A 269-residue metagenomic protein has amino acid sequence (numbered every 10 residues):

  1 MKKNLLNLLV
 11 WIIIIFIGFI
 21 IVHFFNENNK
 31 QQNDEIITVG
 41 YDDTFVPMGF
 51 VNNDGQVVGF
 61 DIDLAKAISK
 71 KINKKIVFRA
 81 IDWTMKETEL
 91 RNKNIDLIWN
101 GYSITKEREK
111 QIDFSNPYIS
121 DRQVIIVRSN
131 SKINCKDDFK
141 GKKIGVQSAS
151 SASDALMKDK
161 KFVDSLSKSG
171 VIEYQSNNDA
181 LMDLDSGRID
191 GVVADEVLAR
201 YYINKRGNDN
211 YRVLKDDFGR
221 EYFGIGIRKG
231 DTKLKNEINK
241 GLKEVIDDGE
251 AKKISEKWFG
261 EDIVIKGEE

Functional and structural regions predicted by a protein language model:
K30-G101, E173: Extracytoplasmic small-molecule ligand-binding "clamshell" domains of the periplasmic binding protein/Venus flytrap
G40-F45, R79-T84, K93-T105, S129 (+5 more regions): Beta->alpha turn/N-cap motifs
D43, S120-V127, E196, R200-K243 (+1 more regions): Periplasmic-binding protein-like
V51, A65-N73, A152-E173, I203-N208: Ligand-binding cleft/hinge of the Venus flytrap
I68, L90-R91, F139, L184-D185 (+2 more regions): Hydrophobic residues within well-ordered alpha-helices
M85-T88, G101-K110, M157-K158, M182-S186 (+1 more regions): A ligand-binding cleft/hinge motif common to bilobed small-molecule-binding domains
V127-I144: Flexible hinge/capping segments at coil-to-helix
A152-M157, L242-W258: Periplasmic-binding protein-like
